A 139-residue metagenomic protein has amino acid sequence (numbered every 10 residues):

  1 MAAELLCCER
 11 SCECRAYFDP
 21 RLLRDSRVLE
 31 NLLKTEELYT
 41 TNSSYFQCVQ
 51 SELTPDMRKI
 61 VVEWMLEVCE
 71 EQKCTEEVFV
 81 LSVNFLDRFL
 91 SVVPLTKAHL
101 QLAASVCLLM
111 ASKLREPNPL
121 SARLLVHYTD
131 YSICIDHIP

Functional and structural regions predicted by a protein language model:
M1-A103, L109-P139: Acidic, Ser/Thr/Pro-rich regulatory low-complexity segments at or just upstream of the first helical elements of major
